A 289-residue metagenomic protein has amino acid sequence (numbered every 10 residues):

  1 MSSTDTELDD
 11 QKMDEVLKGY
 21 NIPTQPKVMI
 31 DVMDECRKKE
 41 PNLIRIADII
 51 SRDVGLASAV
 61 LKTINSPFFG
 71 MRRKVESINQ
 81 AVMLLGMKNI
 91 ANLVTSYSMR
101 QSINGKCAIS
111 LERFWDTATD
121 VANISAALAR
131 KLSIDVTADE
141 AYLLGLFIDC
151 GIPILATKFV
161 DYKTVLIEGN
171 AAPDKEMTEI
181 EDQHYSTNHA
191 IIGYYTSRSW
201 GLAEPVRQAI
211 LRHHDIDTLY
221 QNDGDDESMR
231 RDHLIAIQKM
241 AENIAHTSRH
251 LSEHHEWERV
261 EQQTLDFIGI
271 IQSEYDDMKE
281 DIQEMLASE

Functional and structural regions predicted by a protein language model:
M1-C150, I154-D161, M177, E181-S252: Conserved alpha-helical "signature site" that marks functionally important helical segments or helix/loop junctions
I109, V160, D174, Y185-S186 (+1 more regions): Glycine-centered secondary-structure boundary/capping sites
V160-A172: Post-HEXXH active-site segment of zinc metalloproteases
I237-E289: C-terminal appended segment following the main domain
